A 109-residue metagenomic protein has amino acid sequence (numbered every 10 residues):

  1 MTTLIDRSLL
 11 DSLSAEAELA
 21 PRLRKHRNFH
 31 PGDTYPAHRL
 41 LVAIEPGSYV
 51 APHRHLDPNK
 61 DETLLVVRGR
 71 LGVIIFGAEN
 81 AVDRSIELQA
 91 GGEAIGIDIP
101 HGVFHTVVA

Functional and structural regions predicted by a protein language model:
M1-H38, R84-Q89: A short, N-terminal "cap"/entry segment at the start of jelly-roll beta-barrel domains of the cupin/DSBH fold
N28-G32, A51-D57, V107-A109: Short histidine-centered beta-strand/loop micro-motifs that create catalytic or ligand/metal-coordination sites
T34-Y35, L56-P58, Q89-A90, P100: Short solvent-exposed loop/turn micro-motifs enriched in small/polar/acidic residues
A37-R39, K60-E62, A94: Short, surface-exposed beta-edge/turn micro-motifs
L41-K60: Conserved short histidine dyad/triad with adjacent acidic residue
N59-A78: Glycine- and acidic-residue-biased ligand/ion/polar-headgroup-sensing regions
T63, G77-T106: Short acidic-glycine-tyrosine-enriched beta hairpin
